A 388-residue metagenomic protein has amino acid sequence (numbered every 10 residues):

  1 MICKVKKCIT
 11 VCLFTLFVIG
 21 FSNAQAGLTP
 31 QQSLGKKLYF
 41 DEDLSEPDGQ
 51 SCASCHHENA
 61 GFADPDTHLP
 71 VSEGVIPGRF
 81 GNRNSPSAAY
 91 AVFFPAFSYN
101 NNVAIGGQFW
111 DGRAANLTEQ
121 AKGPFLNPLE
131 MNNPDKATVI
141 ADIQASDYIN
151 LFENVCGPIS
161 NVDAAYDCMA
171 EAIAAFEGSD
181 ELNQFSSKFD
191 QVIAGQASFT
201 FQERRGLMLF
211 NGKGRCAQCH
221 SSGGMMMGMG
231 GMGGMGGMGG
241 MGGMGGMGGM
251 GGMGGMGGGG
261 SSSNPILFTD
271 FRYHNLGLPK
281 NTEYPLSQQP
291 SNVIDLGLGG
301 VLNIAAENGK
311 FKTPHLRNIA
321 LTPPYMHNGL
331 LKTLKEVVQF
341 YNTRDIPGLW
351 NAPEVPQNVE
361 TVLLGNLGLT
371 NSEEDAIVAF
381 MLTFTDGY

Functional and structural regions predicted by a protein language model:
M1-L38, S85, G123-P128, N132-R204 (+4 more regions): Post-cleavage N-terminal segment of exported redox proteins
Q25-Q120, F185-K332, E336-F340, G348-A352: Short glycine/threonine-rich turn/loop motifs
E58, A91-P95, P124-N127, S146 (+3 more regions): Phosphate/oxyanion-binding loops and surfaces in catalytic or ligand/nucleic-acid-binding neighborhoods
K335-G368, S372-D375: Active-site pocket scaffolds in enzymes
